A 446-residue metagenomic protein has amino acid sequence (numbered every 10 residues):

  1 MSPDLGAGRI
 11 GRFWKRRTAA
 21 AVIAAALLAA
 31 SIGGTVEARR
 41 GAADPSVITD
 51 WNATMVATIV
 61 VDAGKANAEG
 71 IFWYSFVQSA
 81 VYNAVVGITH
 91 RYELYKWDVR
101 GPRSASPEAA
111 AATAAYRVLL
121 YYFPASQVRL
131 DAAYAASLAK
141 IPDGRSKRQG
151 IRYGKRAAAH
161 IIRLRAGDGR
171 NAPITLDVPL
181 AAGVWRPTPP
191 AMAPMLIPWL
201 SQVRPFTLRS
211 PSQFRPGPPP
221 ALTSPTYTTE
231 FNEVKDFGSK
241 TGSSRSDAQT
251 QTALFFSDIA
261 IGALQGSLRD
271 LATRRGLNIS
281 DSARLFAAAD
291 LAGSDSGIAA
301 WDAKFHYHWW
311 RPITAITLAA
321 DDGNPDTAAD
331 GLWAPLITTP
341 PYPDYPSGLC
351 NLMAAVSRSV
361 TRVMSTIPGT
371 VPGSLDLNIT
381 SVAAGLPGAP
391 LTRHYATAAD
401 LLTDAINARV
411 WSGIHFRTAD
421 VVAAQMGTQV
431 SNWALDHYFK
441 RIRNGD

Functional and structural regions predicted by a protein language model:
M1-K15: N-terminal secretory signal peptides that target proteins for export/translocation
K15-A21: Internal signal-anchor transmembrane helix that establishes type II topology
A21-S31: Bacterial N-terminal signal peptides
A30-R40: C-terminal region of N-terminal signal peptides and the immediate post-cleavage residues of exported proteins
R39-D446: Acidic/polar surface patches and capping/hinge elements
